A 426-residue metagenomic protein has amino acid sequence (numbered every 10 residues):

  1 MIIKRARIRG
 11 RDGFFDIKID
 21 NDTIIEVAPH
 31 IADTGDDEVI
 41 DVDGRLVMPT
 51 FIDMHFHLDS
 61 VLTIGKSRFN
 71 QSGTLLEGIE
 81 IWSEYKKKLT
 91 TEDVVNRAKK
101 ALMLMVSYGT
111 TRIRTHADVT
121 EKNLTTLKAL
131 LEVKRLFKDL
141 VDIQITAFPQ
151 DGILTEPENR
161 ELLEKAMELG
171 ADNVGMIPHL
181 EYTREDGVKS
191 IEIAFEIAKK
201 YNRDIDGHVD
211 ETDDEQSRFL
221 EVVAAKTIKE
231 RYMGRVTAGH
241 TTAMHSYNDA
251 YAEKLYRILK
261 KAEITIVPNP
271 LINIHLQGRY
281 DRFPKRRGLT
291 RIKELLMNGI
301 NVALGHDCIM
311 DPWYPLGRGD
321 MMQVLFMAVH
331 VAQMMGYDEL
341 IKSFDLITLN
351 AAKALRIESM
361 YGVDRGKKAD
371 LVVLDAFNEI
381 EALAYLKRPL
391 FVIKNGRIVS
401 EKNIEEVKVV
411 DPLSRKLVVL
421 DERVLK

Functional and structural regions predicted by a protein language model:
M1-F15, I19-N21, I25-D33, I341-K426: Active-site microenvironment of metallo-dependent hydrolases
M1-R5, D33-G73, E77: Replace "His-x-His-based motif
A6, D22, G44, H55 (+11 more regions): Divalent metal-coordination and catalytic microenvironments
P49-V61, A117, D204-D213: Histidine-centered catalytic micro-motifs
L62-V94, G170-N173, F219-T237, T242 (+3 more regions): Active-site gating loops and adjacent loop-to-helix segments of metal-dependent hydrolytic enzymes
I64-H116, L124-L136, E161-E168: Alpha-helical scaffold segments that flank or form the walls of functional sites
T125-D139, E156-T265, R282-L304, Y361: Histidine/acidic residue-rich metal-binding segments in metalloenzymes
A225-V236, I272-L276, R286-L374: His/Asp/Glu-enriched, well-ordered alpha-helical/loop segment that forms or immediately abuts the divalent-metal
